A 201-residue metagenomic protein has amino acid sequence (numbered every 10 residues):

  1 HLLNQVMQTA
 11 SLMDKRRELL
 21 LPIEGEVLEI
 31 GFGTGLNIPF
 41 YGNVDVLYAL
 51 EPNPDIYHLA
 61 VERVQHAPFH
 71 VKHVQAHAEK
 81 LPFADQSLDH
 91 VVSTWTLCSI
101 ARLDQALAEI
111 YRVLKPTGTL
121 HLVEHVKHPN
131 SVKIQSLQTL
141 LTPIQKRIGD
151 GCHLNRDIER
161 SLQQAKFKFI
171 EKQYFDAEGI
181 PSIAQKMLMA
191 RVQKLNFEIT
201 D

Functional and structural regions predicted by a protein language model:
L3-A10, V123-I183: C-terminal alpha-helical "lid/dimerization" subdomain adjacent to the S-adenosyl-L-methionine
V6-E26, L36-F40: Conserved alpha-helix/loop element of class I SAM-dependent methyltransferases that forms part of the SAM/SAH-binding
L28-K80: Class I SAM-dependent methyltransferase SAM/SAH-binding core
A49, H73, D89-V92, L122: Conserved SAM-binding loop
E79-V91: A short acidic, Gly/Pro-enriched loop at the edge of an enzyme's catalytic core that lines a small-molecule cofactor
D89-R102: A short SAM/SAH-binding and catalytic strip from SAM-dependent methyltransferases
D104-T119: A short glycine-rich, Lys/Arg-flanked "PGG" loop and its adjoining helix->strand segment in the class I
M187-D201: C-terminal lobe and adjacent flexible extensions of AdoMet/dcAdoMet transferase-like proteins
